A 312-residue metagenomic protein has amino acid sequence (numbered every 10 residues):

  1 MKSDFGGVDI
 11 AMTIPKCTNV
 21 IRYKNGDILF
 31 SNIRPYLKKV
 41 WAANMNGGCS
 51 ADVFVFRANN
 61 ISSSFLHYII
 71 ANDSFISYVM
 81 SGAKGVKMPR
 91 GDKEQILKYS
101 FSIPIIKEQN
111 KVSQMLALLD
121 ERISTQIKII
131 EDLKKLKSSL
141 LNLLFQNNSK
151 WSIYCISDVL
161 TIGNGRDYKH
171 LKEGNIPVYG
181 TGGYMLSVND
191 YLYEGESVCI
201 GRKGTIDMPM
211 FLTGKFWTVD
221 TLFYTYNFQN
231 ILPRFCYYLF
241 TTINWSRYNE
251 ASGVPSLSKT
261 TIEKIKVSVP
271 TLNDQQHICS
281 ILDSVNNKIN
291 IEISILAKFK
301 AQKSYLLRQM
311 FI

Functional and structural regions predicted by a protein language model:
M1-D9, H170: Short, basic/aromatic beta-hairpin or loop at an interaction surface
V8-T18: Short alpha-helix capping/helix-loop boundary micro-motifs
K16-C17, G85, A251, D283: Short, solvent-exposed loop/turn positions at domain surfaces that link secondary-structure elements or cap domain
C17-D73, G180-T241, W245-S246, E250-V254 (+1 more regions): A short beta-sheet element
I33, G48-D52, I76, K84-K107 (+2 more regions): A short glycine-rich beta-alpha junction/loop motif
K98, S102-I106, Q146-G180: Non-catalytic DNA-recognition/assembly elements of restriction-modification systems
I103-Y154, S268-I312: Amphipathic alpha-helical coiled-coil/heptad-repeat segments
